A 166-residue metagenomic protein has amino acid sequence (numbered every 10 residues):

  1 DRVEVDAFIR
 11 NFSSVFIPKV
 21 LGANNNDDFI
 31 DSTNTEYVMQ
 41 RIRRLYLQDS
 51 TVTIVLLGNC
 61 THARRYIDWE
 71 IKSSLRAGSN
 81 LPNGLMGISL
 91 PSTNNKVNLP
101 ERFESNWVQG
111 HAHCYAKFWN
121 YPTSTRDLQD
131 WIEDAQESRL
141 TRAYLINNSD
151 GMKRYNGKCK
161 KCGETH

Functional and structural regions predicted by a protein language model:
D1-V3, C60-A63, T93-N94: Short acidic, S/G/P-rich loop/turn micro-motifs used as interaction or catalytic elements
D1-V52, Y144-H166: Conserved N-terminal substructure of TIR/SEFIR domains
V5-D6, R65-W69, K96-L99: A short acidic (Asp/Glu
S13-P18, A77-N83, A112: Structural alpha-beta junctions
N34, N94-H166: C-terminal interaction surface of TIR/SEFIR-family domains
V55-N59, I88-S89: Conserved beta-strand segments of the P-loop GTPase G domain that flank and frequently precede/overlap
N59-A77: Conserved TIR/SEFIR loop-to-helix hotspot centered on a Trp-containing motif with a nearby acidic residue
K72-S105: A eukaryotic "domain-to-IDR transition" signal
